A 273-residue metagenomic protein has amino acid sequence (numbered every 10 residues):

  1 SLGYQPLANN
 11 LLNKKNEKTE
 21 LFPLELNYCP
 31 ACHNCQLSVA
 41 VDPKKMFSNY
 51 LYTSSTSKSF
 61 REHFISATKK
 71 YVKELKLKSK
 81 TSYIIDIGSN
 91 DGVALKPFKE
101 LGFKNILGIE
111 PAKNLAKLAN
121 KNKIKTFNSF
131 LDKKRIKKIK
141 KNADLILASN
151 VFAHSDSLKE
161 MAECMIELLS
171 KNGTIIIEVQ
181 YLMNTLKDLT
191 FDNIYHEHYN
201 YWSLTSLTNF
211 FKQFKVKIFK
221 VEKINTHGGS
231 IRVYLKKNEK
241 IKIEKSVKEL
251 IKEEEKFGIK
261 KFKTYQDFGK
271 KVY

Functional and structural regions predicted by a protein language model:
S1-S59, E222: N-terminal juxtadomain amphipathic helix that follows a signal peptide/anchor or precedes a small N-terminal auxiliary
K80-N90: Conserved class I S-adenosyl-L-methionine
D91-F103: Conserved SAM-binding loop of SAM-dependent methyltransferases across substrates and taxa, primarily the Class I
K123-I136: Conserved SAM-binding strand-loop segment of SAM-dependent methyltransferases
L147: A conserved beta-strand element that flanks and buttresses the S-adenosyl-L-methionine
K159-T174: A short glycine-rich, Lys/Arg-flanked "PGG" loop and its adjoining helix->strand segment in the class I
I177-N200, L204-L207, F211: Short, glycine-/aromatic-enriched active-site segment of Class I SAM-dependent methyltransferases
H227-V272: Flexible, glycine-/basic-rich loop-and-beta segments that form/coincide with the SAM-dependent methyltransferase
